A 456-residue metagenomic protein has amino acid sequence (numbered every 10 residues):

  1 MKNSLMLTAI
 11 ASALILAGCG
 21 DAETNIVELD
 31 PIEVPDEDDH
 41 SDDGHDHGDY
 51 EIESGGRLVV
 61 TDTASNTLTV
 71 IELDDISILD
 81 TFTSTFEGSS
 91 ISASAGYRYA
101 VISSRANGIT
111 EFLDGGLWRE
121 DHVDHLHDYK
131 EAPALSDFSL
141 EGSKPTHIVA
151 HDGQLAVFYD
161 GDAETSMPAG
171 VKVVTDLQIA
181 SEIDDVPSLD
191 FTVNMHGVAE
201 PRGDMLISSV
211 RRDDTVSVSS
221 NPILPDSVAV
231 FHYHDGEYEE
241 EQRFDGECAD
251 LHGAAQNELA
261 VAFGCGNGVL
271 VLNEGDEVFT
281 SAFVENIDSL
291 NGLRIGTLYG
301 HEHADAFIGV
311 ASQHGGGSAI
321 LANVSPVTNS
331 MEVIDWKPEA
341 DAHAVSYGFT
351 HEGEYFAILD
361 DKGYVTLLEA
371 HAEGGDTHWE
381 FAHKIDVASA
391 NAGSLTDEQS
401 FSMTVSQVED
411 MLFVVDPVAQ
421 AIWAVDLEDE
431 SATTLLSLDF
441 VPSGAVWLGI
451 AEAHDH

Functional and structural regions predicted by a protein language model:
I15-G18: C-terminal motif of bacterial Sec signal peptides marking the signal peptidase cleavage site
G44-D49, F86-Y99, P133-D152, S188-D204 (+5 more regions): Repeated scaffold domains used in trafficking and secretory/extracellular systems, primarily beta-propellers
A64-G170, T175: Post-signal peptide N-terminal segment of secreted/secretory-pathway proteins
S77-T83, S89, D121-L140, A180-F191 (+5 more regions): A short beta-strand motif characteristic of beta-propeller blades
F112-L126, K172-S181, H234-D235, N273-F279 (+3 more regions): Short loop/turn segments immediately following beta-strands, especially the blade-tip and inter-blade linker loops
H127-G264: Long, acidic/polar, low-complexity amphipathic helices and coiled-coil-like
I207-H351: Acidic, serine/threonine- and glycine-rich low-complexity intrinsically disordered segments that serve as flexible
V415-H456: Blade-level signature of beta-propeller repeat domains, shared across WD40, Kelch, NHL, RCC1 and BNR/Asp-box propellers
